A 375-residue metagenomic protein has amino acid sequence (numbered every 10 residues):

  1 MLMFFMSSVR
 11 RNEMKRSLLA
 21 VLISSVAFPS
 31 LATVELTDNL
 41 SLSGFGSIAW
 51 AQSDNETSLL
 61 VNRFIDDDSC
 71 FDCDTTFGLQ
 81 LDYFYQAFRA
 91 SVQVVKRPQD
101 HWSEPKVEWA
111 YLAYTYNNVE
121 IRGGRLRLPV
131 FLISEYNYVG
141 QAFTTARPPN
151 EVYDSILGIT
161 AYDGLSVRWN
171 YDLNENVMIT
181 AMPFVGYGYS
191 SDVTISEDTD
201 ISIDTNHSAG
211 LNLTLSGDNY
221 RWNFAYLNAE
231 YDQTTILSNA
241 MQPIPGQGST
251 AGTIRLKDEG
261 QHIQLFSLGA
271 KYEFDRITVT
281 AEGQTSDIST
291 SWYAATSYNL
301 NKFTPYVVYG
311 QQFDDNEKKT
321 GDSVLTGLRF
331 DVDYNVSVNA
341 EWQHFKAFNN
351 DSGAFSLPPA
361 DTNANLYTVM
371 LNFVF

Functional and structural regions predicted by a protein language model:
V34-A49, D68-G188, L213-R221: Outer membrane beta-barrel
L36, F84-A87, T115-N118, Y171-E175 (+6 more regions): Outer-membrane beta-barrel strand-turn architecture
G44-W50, V92-K96, G123-R125, A181-Y187 (+6 more regions): Transmembrane beta-barrel strands of outer-membrane/channel proteins
N55-D67, T199, D232-D258, V308 (+1 more regions): Solvent-exposed loop segments that connect transmembrane elements
F71-F77, E104-E108, N117, I159-D163 (+5 more regions): Residues that define the transmembrane beta-barrel architecture of outer-membrane proteins
G78-Q80, A110-A113, S166-R168, G210-T214 (+6 more regions): Outer-membrane beta-barrel architecture
V167, F330, V336, P359-F375: Outer-membrane beta-barrel "beta-signal"
T214-N316, D322-L325: Detector for outer-membrane/organellar transmembrane beta-barrel domains, recognizing the amphipathic beta-strand
